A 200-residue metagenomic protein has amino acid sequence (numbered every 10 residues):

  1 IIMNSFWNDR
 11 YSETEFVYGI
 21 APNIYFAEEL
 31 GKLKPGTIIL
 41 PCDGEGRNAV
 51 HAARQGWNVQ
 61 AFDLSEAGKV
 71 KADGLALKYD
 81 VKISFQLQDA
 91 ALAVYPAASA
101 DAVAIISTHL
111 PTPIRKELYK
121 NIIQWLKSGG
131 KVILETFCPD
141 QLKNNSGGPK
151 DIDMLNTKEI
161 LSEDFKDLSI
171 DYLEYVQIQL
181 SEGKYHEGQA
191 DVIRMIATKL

Functional and structural regions predicted by a protein language model:
I2-L33, D140: Conserved class I S-adenosyl-L-methionine
N58-D63: Conserved SAM-binding motif I beta-strand of class I
S65-A67: Conserved SAM/SAH-binding beta-strand->alpha-helix loop
K78-A91: Conserved SAM-binding strand-loop segment of SAM-dependent methyltransferases
A91-A102: A short acidic, Gly/Pro-enriched loop at the edge of an enzyme's catalytic core that lines a small-molecule cofactor
D101-K116: A short SAM/SAH-binding and catalytic strip from SAM-dependent methyltransferases
K116-S128: A short glycine-rich, Lys/Arg-flanked "PGG" loop and its adjoining helix->strand segment in the class I
G129-F137: Conserved beta-strand signature within the Rossmann-like core of class I S-adenosyl-L-methionine
